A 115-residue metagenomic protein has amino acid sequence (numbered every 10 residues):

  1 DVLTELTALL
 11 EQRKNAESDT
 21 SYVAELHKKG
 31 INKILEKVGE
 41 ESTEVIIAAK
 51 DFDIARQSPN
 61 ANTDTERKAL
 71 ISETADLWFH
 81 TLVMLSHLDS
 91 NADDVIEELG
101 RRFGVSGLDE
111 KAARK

Functional and structural regions predicted by a protein language model:
D1-T74, W78-K115: Flexible "arm" and connector segments at domain edges
